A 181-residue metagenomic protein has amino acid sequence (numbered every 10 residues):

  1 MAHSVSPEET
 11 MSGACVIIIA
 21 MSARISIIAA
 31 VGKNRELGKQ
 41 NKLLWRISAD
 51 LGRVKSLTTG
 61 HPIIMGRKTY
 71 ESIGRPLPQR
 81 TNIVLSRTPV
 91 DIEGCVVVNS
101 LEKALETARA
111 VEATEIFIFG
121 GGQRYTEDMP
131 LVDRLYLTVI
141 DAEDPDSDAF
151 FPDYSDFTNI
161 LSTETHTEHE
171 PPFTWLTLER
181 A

Functional and structural regions predicted by a protein language model:
S4-S6, T10-C15: Low-acidity, Ser/Thr- and Arg-rich intrinsically disordered low-complexity segments
I17, S22-A181: Enzymes that bind and transform nitrogen-containing heteroaromatic metabolites
